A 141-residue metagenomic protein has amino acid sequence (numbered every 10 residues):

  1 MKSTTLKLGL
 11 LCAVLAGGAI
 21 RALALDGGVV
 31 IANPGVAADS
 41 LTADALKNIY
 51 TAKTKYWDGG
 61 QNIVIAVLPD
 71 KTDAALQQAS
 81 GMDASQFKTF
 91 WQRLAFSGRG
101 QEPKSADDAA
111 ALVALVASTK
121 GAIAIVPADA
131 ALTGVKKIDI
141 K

Functional and structural regions predicted by a protein language model:
M1-G9: Bacterial N-terminal signal peptides that target proteins for export
G9-G18: Bacterial N-terminal signal peptides
L23-K141: Flexible loop/hinge segments at secondary-structure junctions
